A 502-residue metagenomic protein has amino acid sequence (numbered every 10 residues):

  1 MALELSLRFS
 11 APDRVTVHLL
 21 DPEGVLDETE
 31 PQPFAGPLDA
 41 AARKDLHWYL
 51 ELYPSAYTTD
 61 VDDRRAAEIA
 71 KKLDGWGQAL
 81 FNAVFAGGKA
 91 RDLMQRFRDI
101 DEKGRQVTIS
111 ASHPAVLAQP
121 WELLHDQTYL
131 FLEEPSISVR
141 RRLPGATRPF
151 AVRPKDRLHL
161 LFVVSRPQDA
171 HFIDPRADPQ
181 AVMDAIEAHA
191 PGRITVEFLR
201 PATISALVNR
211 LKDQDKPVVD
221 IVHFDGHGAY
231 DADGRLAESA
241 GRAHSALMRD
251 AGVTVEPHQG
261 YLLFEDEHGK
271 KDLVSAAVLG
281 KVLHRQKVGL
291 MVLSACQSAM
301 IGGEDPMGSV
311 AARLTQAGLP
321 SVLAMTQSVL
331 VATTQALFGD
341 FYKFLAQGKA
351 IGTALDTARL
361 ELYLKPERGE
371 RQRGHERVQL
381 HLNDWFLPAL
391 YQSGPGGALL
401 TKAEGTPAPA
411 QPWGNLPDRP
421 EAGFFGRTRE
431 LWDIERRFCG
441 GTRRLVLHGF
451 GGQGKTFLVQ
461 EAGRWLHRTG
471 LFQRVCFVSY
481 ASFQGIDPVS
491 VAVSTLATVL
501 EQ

Functional and structural regions predicted by a protein language model:
M1-H125, Y129-L132, P154: Non-catalytic, solvent-exposed interaction/assembly segments
D99-R166, G228-G234, M300: Structured catalytic cores of large enzymes
Q106, T128, E133-P144, G252-Q286 (+1 more regions): Caspase-like cysteine protease fold
V107-I109, V182, V222, L293 (+4 more regions): Residue-level detector of buried hydrophobic side-chain packing in well-ordered secondary-structure elements
S112, T147-E265, L293: A domain-level signal for caspase-like cysteine endopeptidase catalytic cores and their zymogen-processing architecture
S138-R141, F224, A229-Y230, R235-D340: Catalytic cores of nucleophile-dependent amide-cleaving enzymes
A336-K349, A481, T495-V499: Active-site proximal helix-loop segment of RNase H-like, two-metal nucleases, encompassing DDE(D)
G405-Q502: Walker A/P-loop phosphate-binding element recognition
